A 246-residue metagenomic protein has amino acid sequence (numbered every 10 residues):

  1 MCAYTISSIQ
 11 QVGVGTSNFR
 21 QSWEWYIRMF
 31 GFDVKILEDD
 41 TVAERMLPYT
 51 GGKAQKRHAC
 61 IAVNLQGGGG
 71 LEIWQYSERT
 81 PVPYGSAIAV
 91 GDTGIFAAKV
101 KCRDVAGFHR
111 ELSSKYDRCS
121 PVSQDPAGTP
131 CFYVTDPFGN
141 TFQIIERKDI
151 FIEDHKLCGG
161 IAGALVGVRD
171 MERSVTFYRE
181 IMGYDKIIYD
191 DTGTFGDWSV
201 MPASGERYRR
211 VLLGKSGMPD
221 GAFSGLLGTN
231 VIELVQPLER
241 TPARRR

Functional and structural regions predicted by a protein language model:
M1-T5: Basic/polar N-terminal segments that are highly enriched at the extreme N-terminus, encompassing both cleavable
S8-S17, Q55-E78, V82-E111, P130-T135 (+4 more regions): Vicinal oxygen chelate
G15-G68, Q124-D125, G167-T229: Core segments of cupin and vicinal oxygen chelate
V34-K35, G69, T80-V82, F142-I144 (+3 more regions): Short loop/beta submotifs within extracellular cysteine-rich repeat domains
D40-R45, T80, Y84-A87, R147-C158 (+2 more regions): Short, flexible helix-coil linker/hinge segments at the edges of structured domains or between repeats
E72-Y76, T129-D154: Short, structured interface segments
Y116-S123: Short, basic/aromatic recognition patches
F142-I150, D154-V175, I187: Loop-centered beta-sheet repeat module
